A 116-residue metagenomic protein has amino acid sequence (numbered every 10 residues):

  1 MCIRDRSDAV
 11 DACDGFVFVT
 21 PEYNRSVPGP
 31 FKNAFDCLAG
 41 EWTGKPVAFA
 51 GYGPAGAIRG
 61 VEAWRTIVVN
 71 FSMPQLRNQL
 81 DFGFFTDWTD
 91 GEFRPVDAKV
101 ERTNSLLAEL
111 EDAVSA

Functional and structural regions predicted by a protein language model:
M1-I3: Short, small-residue-biased leader/transition segments that mark boundaries at the very start of proteins
C13: An anion/phosphate-binding loop that grips the pyrophosphate of nucleotide cofactors and donors
E22-R25, P54: Short glycine-rich anion-binding loops that position phosphate/pyrophosphate groups of nucleotides and phosphorylated
S26-F31: Glycine/threonine-rich flexible loop motifs
T43, V47-F85, A98-E101: Short, glycine-/small-residue-rich phosphate/pyrophosphate-handling segment
K99-A116: C-terminal and late-domain segments of enzyme folds
